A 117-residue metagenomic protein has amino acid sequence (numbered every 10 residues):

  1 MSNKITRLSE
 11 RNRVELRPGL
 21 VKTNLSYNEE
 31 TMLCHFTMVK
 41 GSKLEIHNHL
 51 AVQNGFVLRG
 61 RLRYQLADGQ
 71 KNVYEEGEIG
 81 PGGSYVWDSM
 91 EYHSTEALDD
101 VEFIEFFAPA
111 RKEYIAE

Functional and structural regions predicted by a protein language model:
M1-E30, G77, A116: A short, N-terminal "cap"/entry segment at the start of jelly-roll beta-barrel domains of the cupin/DSBH fold
M32-H49: Conserved short histidine dyad/triad with adjacent acidic residue
H35, N54, E75-G77: Short, surface-exposed secondary-structure edge patches
V39, L58, G80-P81: Residue-level recognition of short, solvent-exposed, well-ordered loop/turn junctions that link secondary-structure
L44-I46, Y64-Q65, W87, Y92-L98: Short beta-strand His + acidic residue motifs that chelate non-heme Fe in jelly-roll/DSBH and cupin folds
A51-G69: Glycine- and acidic-residue-biased ligand/ion/polar-headgroup-sensing regions
G69-S89: Short acidic-glycine-tyrosine-enriched beta hairpin
E78, S89-E113: Ligand-binding loop in jelly-roll beta-barrel domains
